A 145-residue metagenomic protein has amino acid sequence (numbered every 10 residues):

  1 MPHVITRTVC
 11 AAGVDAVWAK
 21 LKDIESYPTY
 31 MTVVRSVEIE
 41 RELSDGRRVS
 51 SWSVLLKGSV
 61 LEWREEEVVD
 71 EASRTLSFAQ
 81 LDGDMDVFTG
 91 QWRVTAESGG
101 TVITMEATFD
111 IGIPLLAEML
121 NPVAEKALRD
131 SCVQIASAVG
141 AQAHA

Functional and structural regions predicted by a protein language model:
M1-D45, G99, A145: Hydrophobic ligand-binding cavity/cleft-lining segments
P2, A12, W52, A79 (+2 more regions): Residue-level detector of alpha-helix boundaries and kinks
W18-L21, R47-S50, A72-F78: Short Pro/Gly-enriched beta-strand edge/turn motifs at strand-loop
K22, T89, L115-M119: Generic recognition of short, well-ordered alpha-helical segments
P28-T29, S36, R41-L43, L55-V102 (+4 more regions): Hydrophobic-ligand binding "helix-grip"
T108-S131: A short acidic/glycine-rich loop-to-helix N-cap element
